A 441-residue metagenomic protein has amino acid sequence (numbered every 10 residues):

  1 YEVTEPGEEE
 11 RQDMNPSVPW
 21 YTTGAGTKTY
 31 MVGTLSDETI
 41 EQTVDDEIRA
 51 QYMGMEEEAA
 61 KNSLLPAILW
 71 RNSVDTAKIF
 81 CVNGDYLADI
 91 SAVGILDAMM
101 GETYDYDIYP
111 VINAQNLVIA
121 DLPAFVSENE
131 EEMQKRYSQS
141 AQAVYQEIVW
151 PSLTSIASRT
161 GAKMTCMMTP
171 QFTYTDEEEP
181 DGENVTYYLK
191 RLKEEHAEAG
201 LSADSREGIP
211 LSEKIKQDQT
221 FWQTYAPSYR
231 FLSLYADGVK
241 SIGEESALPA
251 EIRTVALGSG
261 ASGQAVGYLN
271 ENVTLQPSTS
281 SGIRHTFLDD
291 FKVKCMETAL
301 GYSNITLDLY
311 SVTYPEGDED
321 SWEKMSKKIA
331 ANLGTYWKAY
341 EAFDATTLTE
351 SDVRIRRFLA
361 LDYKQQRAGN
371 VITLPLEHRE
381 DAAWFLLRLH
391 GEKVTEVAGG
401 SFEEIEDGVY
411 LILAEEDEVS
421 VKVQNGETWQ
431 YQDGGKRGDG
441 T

Functional and structural regions predicted by a protein language model:
P6-A114: A glycine-centered loop/beta-turn motif at secondary-structure junctions
G84-D85, Y104-Y109, N113-V126, S152-A157 (+2 more regions): Catalytic grooves of carbohydrate-active enzymes
G84-R191: Active-site beta->alpha N-cap acidic-glycine motif
V93, R191, S205-A226, E271-E297: Alpha-helical scaffold elements lining the catalytic groove of polysaccharide deacetylases
P123-S127, P151-A247, N304, L309-S311: Metal-dependent polysaccharide deacetylase catalytic core of the NodB/CE4 family, i.e., the active-site-bearing domain
P249-H285: His/Asp/Glu-enriched short active-site or ligand-binding loop at hydrolase and phosphoryl-transfer sites
A345-G391: Surface beta-strand/loop "capping" patches
E406-T441: C-terminal beta-strand-rich structural cap/linker in extracellular carbohydrate-active enzymes
